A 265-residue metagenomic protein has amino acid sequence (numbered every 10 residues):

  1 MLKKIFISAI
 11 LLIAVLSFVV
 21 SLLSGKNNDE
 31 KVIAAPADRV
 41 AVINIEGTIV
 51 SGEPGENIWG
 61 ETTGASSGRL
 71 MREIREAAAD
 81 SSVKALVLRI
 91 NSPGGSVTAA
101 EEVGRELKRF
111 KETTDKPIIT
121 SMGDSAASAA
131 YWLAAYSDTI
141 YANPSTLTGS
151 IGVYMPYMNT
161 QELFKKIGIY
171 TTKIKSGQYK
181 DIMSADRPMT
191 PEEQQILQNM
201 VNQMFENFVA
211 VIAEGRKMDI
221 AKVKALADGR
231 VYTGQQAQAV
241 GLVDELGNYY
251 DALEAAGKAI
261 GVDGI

Functional and structural regions predicted by a protein language model:
M1-L2, D228: Intrinsically disordered, low-complexity sequence elements enriched in Ser/Thr/Gly/Pro
L2-T114, S125-G215, I265: Small-residue-centered hinge/linker elements
L86-V87, T120, K173, K222 (+1 more regions): A generic structural-conservation signal
K108-T113, E192-I265: Assembly/oligomerization interface modules of large self-assembling protein complexes
I119-A127, A227-G229: Glycine-rich beta-to-alpha transition loops that act as phosphate-gripper elements at the mouths of alpha/beta enzyme
